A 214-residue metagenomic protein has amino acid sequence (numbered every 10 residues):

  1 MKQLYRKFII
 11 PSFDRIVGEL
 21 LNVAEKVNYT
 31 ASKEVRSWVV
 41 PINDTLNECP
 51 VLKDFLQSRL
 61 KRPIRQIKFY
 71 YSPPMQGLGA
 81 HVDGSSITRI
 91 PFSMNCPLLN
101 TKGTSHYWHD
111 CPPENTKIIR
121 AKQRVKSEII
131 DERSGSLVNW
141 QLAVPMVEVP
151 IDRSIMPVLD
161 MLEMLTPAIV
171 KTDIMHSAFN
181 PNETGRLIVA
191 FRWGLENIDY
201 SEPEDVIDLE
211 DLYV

Functional and structural regions predicted by a protein language model:
M1-F69, G77: Non-heme Fe(II)/2-oxoglutarate
Q3, P91-S93, R186-I188: Short hydrophobic/aromatic beta-strand or adjacent loop that forms the aromatic wall/cage of a ligand/substrate-binding
S12, P73, L98-N100, W193-N197: Non-catalytic surface loops within mature trypsin-like serine protease
S58-P63, L99-T104, I198: Secondary-structure boundary elements
P63, I90, E183-G185: A short, structural micro-pattern
Q66-K68, N95, S177, I188: Generic structural signal for residues positioned in beta-strands
K68-M164: Catalytic core of non-heme Fe(II) oxygenases with the double-stranded beta-helix
R124-V214: Catalytic core of Fe(II)/2-oxoglutarate
